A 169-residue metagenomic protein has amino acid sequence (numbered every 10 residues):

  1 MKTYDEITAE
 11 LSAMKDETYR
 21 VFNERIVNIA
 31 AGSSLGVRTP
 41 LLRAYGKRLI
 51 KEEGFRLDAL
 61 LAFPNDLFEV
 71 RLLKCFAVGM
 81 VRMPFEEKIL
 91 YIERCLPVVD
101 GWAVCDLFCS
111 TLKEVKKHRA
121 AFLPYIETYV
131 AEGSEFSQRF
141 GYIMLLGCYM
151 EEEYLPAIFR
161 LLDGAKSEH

Functional and structural regions predicted by a protein language model:
M1-H169: Alpha-helical scaffold domains
